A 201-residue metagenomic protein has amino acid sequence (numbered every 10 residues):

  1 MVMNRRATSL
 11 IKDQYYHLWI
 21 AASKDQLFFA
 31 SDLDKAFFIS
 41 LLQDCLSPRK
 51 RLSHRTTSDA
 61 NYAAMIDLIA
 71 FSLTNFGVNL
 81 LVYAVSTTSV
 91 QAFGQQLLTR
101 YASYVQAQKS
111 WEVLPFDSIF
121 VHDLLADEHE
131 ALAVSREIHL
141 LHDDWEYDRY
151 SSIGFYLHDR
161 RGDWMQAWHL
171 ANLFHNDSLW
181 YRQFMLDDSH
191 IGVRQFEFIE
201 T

Functional and structural regions predicted by a protein language model:
M1-H158, W164, F184-T201: Short catalytic/metal-binding and nucleic-acid-binding patches
M165-A171, D177: Intrinsic, low-complexity terminal and presequence regions
N176-R182: Short, highly charge-biased, low-complexity peptide segments
